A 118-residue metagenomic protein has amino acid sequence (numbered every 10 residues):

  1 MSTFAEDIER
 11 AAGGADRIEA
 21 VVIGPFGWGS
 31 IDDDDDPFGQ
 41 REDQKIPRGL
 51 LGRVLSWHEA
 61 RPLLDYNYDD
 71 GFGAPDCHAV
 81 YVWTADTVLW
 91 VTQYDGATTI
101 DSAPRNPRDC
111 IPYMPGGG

Functional and structural regions predicted by a protein language model:
M1-Y68: N-terminal domain-onset segments
S2-R10, A97-G118: Polybasic, proline/glycine-rich intrinsically disordered low-complexity segments
I18-F26, D33-D36, P75-D76, V80-T84 (+2 more regions): A broad "ordered helical/assembly scaffold" signature
L51-D109: Amphipathic protein-protein interaction modules
